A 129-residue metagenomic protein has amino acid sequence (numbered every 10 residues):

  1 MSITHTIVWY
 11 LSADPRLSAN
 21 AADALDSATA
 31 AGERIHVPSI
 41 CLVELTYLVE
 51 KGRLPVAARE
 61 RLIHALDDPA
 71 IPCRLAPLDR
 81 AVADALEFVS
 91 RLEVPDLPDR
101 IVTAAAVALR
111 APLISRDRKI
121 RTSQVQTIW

Functional and structural regions predicted by a protein language model:
M1-V37, K51-H64, L109: Short, well-structured N-terminal submotif of metal-dependent ribonuclease cores
T6, C41-L42, V82, V102 (+1 more regions): Alpha-helix capping/helix-boundary segments
V8-Y10, T46-L48, D84-E87: A short acidic, helix-capping loop that chelates divalent metal ions and anchors anionic groups
H36-S39, S115: Short beta-strand segments
V56-E60, A70-R116: Active-site neighborhoods of divalent-metal-dependent phosphate/nucleic-acid chemistry enzymes
A65-L66, L86, I120: A generic structural signal for nonpolar/aromatic side chains embedded in well-ordered alpha-helices
Q124-W129: Active-site regions of enzymes building and remodeling cell-envelope glycoconjugates
